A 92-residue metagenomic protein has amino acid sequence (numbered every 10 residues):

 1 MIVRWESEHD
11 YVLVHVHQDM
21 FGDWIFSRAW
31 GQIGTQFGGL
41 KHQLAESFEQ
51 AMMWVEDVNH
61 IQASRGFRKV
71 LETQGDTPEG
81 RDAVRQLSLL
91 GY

Functional and structural regions predicted by a protein language model:
M1-I25: Short N-terminal "domain-start" leader segments that mark the transition from disordered tails or signal peptides into
S7-V12, E79-Y92: A cross-kingdom feature marking charged/low-complexity
G22, R28-A29, P78: Short leucine-rich amphipathic alpha-helices used at interfaces
W30-Q50: A short, exposed loop/beta-hairpin motif centered on an aromatic-Gly-Thr core
M53: Compact soluble domain cores
E56-K69: Short arginine-rich
G66-E79: Charge-dense, low-complexity polyampholytic segments
